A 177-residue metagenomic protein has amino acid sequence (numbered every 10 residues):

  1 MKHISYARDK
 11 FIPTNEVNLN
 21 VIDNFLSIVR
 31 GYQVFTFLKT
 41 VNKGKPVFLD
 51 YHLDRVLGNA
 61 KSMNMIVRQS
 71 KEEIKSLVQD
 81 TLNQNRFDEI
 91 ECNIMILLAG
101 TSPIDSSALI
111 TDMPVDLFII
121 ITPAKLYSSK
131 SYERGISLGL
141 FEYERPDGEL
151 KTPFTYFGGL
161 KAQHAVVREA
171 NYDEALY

Functional and structural regions predicted by a protein language model:
M1-R68, E72-D80, S106-Y177: Helix-start/capping segments and mature chain N-termini
R68, N83-M95, S128: Short secondary-structure capping/junction motifs at helix and strand boundaries
C92-L98, A175-Y177: A short glycine-rich, hydrophobically flanked beta-strand micro-motif that places a catalytic Asp/Glu for divalent metal
A99-I104: Short, internal active-site loops enriched in acidic
